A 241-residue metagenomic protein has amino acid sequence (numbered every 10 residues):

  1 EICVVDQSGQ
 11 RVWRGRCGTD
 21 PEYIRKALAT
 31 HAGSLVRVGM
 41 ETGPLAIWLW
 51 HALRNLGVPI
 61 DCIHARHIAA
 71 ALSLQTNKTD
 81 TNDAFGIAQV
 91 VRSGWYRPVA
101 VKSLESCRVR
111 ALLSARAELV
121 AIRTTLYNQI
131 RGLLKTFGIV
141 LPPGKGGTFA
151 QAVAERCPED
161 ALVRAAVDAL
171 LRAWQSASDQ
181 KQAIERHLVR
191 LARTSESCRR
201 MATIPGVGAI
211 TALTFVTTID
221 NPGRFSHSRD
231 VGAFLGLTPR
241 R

Functional and structural regions predicted by a protein language model:
E1-R241: A detector of single, family-specific signature residues that are central to catalytic or substrate-handling motifs
